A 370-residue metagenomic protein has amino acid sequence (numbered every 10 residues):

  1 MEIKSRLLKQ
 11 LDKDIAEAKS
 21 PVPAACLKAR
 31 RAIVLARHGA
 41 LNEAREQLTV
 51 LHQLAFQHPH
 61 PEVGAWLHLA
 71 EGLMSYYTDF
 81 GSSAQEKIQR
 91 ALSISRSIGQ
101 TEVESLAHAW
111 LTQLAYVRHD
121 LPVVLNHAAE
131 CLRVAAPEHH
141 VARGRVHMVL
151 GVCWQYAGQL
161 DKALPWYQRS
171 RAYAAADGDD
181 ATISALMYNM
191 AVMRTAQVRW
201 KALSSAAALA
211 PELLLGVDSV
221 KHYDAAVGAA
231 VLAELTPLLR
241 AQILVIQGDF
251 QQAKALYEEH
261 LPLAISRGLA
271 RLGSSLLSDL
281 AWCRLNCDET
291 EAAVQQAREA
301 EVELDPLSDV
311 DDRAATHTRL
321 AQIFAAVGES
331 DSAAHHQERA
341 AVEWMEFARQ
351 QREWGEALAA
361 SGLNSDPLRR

Functional and structural regions predicted by a protein language model:
M1-A18, I33-Q53, Q57-H58, G72-E86 (+2 more regions): Inter-helical turn/loop elements of alpha-helical hairpins
M1-E17, D288-R370: C-terminal non-catalytic interaction modules
D12-A16, T49-F56, Q89-R96, A128-A136 (+5 more regions): Amphipathic alpha-helical segments of tetratricopeptide repeats
A24, Q57, G64, S97 (+10 more regions): Residues that mark the junctions of alpha-helical repeat units in TPR/alpha-solenoid scaffolds
C26-A40, V63-F80, V103-D120, A142-G158 (+5 more regions): Tandem amphipathic alpha-helical repeat scaffolds
P122-S219: Solenoidal tandem-repeat scaffolds enriched in leucines and small polar residues
